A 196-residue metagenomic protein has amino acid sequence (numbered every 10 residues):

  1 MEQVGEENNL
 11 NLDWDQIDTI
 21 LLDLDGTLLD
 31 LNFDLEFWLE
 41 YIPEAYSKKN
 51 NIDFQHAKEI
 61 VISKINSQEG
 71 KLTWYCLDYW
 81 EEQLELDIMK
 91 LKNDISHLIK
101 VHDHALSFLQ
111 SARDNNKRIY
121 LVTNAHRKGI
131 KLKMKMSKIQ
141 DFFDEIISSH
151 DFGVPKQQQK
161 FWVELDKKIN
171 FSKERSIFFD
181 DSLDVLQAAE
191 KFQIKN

Functional and structural regions predicted by a protein language model:
E2-E59, K191: Active-site neighborhood of HAD-like aspartate-dependent phosphohydrolases
V4-N11, D15-D18, K71-Q83, I88-L121 (+3 more regions): Short, acidic loop-to-helix structural element flanking the phosphoryl-transfer center in phosphate-processing enzymes
L28-D30, S63-Q68, I95-L98, D151-F152: Short histidine/acidic/glycine/proline-rich micro-motifs that form metal- and phosphate-coordinating active-site loops
E40-N93: A metal-dependent, Asp-based hydrolase signature
I52, L86, I139, N170-F171 (+1 more regions): Helix N-cap/coil-helix junction residues
Y120, H126-I177, L183, Q187: Substrate-recognition "cap/lid" segment bordering the active-site pocket of phosphatases
A189-N196: Short, intrinsically disordered, charge-balanced linker/junction segments flanking boundaries in proteins
